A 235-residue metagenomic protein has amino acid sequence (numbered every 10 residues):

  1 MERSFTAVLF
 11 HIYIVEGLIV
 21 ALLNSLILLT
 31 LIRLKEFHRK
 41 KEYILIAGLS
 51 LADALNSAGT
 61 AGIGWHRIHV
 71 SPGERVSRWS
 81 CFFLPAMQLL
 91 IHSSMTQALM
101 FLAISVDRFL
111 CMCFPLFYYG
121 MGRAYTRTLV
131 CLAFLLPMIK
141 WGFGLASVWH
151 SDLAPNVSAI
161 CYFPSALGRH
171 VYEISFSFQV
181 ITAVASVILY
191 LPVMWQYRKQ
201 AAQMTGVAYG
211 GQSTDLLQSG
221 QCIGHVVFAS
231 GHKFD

Functional and structural regions predicted by a protein language model:
M1-D235: Seven-transmembrane-like multi-pass membrane architecture, highlighting hydrophobic TM helices and the outer-facing
